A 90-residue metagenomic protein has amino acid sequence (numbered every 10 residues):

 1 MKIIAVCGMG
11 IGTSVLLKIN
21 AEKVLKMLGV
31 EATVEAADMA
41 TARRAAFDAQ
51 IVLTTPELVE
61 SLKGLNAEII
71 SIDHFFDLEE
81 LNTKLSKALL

Functional and structural regions predicted by a protein language model:
K2-L90: Short polar/charged helix/loop
